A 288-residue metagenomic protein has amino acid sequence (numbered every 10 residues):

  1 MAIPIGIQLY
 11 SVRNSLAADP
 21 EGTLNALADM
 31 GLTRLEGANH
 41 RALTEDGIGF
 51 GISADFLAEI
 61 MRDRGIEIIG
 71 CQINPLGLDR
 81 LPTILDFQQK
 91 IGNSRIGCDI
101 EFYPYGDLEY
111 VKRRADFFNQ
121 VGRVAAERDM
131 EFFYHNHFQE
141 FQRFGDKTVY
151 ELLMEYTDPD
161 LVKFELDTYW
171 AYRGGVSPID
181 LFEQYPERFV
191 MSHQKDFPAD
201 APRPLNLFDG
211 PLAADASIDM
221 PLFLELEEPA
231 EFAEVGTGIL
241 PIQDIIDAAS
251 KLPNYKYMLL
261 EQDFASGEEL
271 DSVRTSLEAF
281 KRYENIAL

Functional and structural regions predicted by a protein language model:
M1-T33, R62, Q89-G92, K147-L166 (+1 more regions): Histidine-acidic metal/acid-base catalytic patches
S11-R13, N39-R41, N74-G77, F102-P104 (+4 more regions): Active-site-proximal loop/turn and secondary-structure-junction residues that shape catalytic pockets, frequently
V12-R13, D46-G47, N74, Y110-V111 (+2 more regions): A generic secondary-structure micro-motif detector that highlights 1-2 residue hydrophobic/ambivalent hotspots embedded
L16, F50, L76-G77, R114 (+1 more regions): Charged, low-complexity surface patches
A17-A18, E45-G51, R143-F144: Conserved glycine-rich "GG(E/T)P / GGGxP" loop and the immediately following alpha-helix in the radical SAM core
N25, R34, D63, E67-F164 (+3 more regions): Active-site acidic/histidine proton-transfer and metal-coordination neighborhood in alpha/beta enzyme cores
L35-E59: Glycine-rich, proline-tolerant flexible connector loops at the mouths of alpha/beta enzymes
